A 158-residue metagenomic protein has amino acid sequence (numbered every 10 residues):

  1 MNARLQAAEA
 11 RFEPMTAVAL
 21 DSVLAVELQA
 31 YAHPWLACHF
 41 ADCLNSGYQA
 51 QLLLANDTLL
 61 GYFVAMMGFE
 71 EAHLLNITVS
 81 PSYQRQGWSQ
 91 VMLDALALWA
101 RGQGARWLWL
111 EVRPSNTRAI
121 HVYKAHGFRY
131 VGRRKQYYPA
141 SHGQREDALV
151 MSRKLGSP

Functional and structural regions predicted by a protein language model:
M1, W107-R113, H142-K154: Conserved catalytic core of the tyrosine transesterase superfamily
A3-Q86, Q90-W99, Q103, K154-P158: Acetyl-CoA-dependent GNAT
T78, P114-N116: Active-site-proximal loop/turn and secondary-structure-junction residues that shape catalytic pockets, frequently
S89, L93, N116-A119, Q136-H142: Short glycine/proline-centered loop/turn elements that form peptide/ligand docking sites
W109-E111, K124, R129-E146: Conserved catalytic-core motifs of GNAT/GCN5-like acyltransferases
